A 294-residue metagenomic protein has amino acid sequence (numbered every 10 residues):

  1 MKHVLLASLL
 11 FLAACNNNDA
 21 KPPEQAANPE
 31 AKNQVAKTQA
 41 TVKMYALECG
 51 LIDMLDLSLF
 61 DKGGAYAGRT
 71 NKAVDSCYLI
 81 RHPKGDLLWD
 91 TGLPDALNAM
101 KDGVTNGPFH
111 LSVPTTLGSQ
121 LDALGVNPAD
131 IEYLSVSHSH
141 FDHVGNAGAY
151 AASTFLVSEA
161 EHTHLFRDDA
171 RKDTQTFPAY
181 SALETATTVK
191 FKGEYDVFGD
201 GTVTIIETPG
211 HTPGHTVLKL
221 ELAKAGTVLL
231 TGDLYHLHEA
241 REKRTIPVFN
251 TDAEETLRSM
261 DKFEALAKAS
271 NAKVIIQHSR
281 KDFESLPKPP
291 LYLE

Functional and structural regions predicted by a protein language model:
M1-A7: Sec-dependent signal peptide recognition, specifically the positively charged N-region followed immediately by
L12-A14: C-terminal motif of bacterial Sec signal peptides marking the signal peptidase cleavage site
N16-T115, D130, A225-G232, K268-K273: Metallo-beta-lactamase
V35, V113-D130, E159-E207, E255-N271: Metallo-beta-lactamase
K43-A46, C77-R81, L87, G193-A223: Core dinuclear metal-dependent hydrolase active-site scaffold
C49-G50, T91-L93, S139, H211-T212 (+2 more regions): Active-site metal-binding loops of divalent metal-dependent hydrolases
K101-V157: Active-site metal-binding motif and surrounding structural segment of the metallo-beta-lactamase
P108-S119, K219, K224-E294: Cap/insert and terminal regions of metallo-dependent hydrolase folds
